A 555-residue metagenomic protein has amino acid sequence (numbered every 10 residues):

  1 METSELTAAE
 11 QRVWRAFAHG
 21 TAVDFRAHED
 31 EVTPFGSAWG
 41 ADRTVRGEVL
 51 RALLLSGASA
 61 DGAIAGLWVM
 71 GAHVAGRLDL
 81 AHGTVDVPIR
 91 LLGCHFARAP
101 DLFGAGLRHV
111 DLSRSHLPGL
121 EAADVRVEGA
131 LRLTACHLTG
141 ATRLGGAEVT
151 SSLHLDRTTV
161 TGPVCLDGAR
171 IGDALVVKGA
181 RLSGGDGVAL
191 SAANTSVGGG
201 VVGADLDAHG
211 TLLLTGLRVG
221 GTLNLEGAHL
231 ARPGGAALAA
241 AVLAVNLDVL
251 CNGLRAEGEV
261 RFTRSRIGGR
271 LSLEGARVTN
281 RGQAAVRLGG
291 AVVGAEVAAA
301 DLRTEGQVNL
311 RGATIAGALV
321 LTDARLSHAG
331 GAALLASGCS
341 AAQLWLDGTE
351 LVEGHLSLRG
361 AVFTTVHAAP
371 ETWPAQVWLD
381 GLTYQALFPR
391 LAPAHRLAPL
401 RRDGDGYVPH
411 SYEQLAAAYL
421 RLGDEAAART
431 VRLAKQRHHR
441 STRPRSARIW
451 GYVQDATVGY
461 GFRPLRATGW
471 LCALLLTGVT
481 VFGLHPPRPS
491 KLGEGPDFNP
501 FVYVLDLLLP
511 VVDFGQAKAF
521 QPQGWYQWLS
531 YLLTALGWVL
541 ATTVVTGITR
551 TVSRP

Functional and structural regions predicted by a protein language model:
M1-G451: N-terminal leader/targeting and pre-domain segments
W39, G404, A417-R421, R466 (+4 more regions): Generic alpha-helical structural element
G168, G216, G312, G348 (+2 more regions): Outer-pore turret/helix-boundary of cation channels
P409-G423, L471-P489, V512: Hydrophobic alpha-helical transmembrane segments
P444-H485, E494: Transmembrane alpha-helical segments and their cytosolic interface motifs in multi-pass membrane proteins
Q454-P464, P486-L536, T543: Pore-loop/selectivity-filter region of tetrameric P-loop cation channels
V479-F482, L529-P555: Transmembrane alpha-helical segments in integral membrane proteins
